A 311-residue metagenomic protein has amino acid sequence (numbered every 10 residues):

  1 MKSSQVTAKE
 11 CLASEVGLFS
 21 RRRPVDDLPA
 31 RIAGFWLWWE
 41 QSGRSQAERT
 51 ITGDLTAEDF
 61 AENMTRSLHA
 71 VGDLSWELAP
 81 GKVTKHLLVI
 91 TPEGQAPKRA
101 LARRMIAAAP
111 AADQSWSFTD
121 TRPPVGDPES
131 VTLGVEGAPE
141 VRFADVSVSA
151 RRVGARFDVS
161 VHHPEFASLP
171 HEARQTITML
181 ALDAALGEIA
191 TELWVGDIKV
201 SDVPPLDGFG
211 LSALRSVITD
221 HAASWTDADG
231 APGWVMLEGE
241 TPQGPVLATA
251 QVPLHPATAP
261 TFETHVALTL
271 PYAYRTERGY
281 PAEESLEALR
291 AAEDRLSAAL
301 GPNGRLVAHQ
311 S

Functional and structural regions predicted by a protein language model:
A8-T50, A150-R152, P242-E287: Short S/T/G/P-rich N-terminal loop/turn motif that feeds into the first structured element of a domain
V25-D26, W36-S75, Y274-V307: Surface-exposed, low-hydrophobicity interaction/linker segments
D54-Q114: An N-terminal, globular interaction/scaffold subdomain
D73, S168-H309: A contiguous, surface-oriented mixed alpha/beta subdomain in the mid-to-C-terminal portion of proteins that forms
G81-V89, T119, V153-V161, P260-E277: Glycine-rich, often proline-containing surface loops adjacent to acidic residues and nearby aromatics that form
T91-H221, S311: Internal, hydrophobic cores of structured domains that mediate oligomerization or house catalytic pockets within large
